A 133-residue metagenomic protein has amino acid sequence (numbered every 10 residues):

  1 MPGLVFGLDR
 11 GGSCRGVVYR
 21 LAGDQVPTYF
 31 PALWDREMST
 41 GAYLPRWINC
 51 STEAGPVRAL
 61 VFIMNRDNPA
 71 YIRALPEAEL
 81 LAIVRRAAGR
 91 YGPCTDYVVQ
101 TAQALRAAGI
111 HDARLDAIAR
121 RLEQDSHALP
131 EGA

Functional and structural regions predicted by a protein language model:
M1-A133: Glycine-aromatic micro-motifs
